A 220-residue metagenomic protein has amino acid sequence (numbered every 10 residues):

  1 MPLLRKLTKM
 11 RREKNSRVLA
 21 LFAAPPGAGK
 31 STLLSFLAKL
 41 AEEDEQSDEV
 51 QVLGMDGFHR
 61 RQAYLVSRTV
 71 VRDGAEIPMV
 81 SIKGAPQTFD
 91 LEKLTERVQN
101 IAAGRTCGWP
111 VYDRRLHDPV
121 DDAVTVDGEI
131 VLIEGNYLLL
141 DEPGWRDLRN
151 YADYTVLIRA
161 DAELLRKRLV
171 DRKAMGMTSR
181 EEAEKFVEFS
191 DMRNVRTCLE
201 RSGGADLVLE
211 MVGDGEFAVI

Functional and structural regions predicted by a protein language model:
M1-L21, P25: Extreme N-terminal, non-catalytic leader segments that precede Walker-type/kinase nucleotide-binding cores
K30: Conserved lysine of the Walker
L33: Hydrophobic positions on the alpha1 helix immediately C-terminal to the Walker A/P-loop
F36: Active-site signature of alpha/beta-hydrolase-fold catalytic machinery across serine- and Asp/Cys-nucleophile hydrolases
K39-Q51: Post-Walker A helix-loop "phosphate-sensing" segment adjacent to the P-loop in P-loop NTPases
Q51-G54, F58-L116: Conserved nucleotide-sensing/catalytic segment adjacent to the nucleotide-binding pocket in NTP-handling enzymes
L116-R172: ATP-dependent NMP and nucleoside kinases share a basic, alpha-helical "lid"
D121-D122, P143-R146, D171-I220: Small-molecule kinase domains that catalyze NTP-dependent phosphoryl transfer to phosphate-bearing small molecules
